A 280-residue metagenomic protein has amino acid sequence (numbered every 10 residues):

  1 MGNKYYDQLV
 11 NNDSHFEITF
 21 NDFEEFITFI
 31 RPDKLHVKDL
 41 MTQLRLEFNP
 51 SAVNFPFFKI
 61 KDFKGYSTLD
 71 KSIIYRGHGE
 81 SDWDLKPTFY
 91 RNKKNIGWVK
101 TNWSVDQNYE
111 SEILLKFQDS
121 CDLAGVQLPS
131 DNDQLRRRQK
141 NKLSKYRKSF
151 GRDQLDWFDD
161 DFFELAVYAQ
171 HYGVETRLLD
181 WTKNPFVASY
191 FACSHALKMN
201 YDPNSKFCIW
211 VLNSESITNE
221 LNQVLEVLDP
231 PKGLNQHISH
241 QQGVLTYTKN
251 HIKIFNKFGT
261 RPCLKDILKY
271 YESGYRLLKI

Functional and structural regions predicted by a protein language model:
M1-I280: Catalytic-core elements of nucleic-acid end-processing and repair enzymes
